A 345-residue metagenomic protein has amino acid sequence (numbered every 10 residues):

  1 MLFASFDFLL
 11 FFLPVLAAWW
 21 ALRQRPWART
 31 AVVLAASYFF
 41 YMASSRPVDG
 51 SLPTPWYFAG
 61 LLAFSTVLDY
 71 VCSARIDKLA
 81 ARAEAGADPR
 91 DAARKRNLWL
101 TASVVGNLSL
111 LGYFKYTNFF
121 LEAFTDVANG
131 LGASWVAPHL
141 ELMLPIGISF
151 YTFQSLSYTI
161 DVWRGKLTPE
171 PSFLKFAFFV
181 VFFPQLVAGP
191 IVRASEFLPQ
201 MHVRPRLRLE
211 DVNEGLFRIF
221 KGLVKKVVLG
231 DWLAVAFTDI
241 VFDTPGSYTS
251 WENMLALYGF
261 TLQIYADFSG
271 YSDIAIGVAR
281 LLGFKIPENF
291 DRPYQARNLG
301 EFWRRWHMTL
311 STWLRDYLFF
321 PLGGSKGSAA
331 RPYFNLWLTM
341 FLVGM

Functional and structural regions predicted by a protein language model:
M1-M345: Membrane-embedded transmembrane alpha-helical bundles that form the catalytic cores of multi-pass lipid-modifying
